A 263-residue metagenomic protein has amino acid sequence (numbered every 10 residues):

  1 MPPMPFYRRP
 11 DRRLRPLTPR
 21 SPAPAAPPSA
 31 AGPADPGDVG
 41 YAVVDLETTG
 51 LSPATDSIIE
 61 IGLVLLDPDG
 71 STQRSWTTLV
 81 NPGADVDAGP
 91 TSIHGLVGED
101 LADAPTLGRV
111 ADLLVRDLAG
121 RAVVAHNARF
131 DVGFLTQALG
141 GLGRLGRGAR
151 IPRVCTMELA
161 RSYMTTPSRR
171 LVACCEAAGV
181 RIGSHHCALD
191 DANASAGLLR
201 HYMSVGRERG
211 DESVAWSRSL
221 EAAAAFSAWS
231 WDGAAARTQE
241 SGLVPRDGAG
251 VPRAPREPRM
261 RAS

Functional and structural regions predicted by a protein language model:
P2-P152, M164-H186: Conserved non-catalytic scaffold segment of RNase H-like nuclease domains
P2-P33, L198-S263: Acidic two-metal-ion nuclease catalytic site recognized across multiple nuclease folds, prominently DnaQ/RNase D-T
A122-L139, R169-Q239: Acidic, Mg2+-coordinating catalytic module of metal-dependent nucleases/exonucleases that use a two-metal-ion mechanism
L159-A160: A generic structural signal for short hydrophobic patches within well-formed alpha-helices
